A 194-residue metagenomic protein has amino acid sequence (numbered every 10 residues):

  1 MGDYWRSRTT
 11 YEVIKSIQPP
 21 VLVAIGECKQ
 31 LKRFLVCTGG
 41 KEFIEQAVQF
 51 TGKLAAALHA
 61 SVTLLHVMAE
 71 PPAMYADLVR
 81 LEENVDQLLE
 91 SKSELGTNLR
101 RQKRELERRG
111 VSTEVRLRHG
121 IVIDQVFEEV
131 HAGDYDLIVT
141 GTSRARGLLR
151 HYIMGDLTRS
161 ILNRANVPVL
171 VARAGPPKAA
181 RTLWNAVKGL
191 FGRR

Functional and structural regions predicted by a protein language model:
M1, R104-I138, S143-R146, G175-T182 (+2 more regions): Structural beta-alpha unit
M1-E12, L31, L137-N163, K178-A179: Glycine-rich, Arg-bearing micro-motifs that act as flexible, cationic patches
S7, S16-V23, Q30, G40-F50: Active-site glycine-rich loop that binds ribose-phosphate moieties when present
T9, I17-Q18, R109, A165-N166: Short, structured coil segments at secondary-structure junctions
T9, N98, I121-F127, D156-L157: Short acidic active-site motifs
K15, A56, H131-A132, N163: Solvent-exposed polar/charged
P20-G26, G141, V169-R173: Short beta-strand elements of ligand-binding domains
R33-V85, L89, K103-R116, R164 (+4 more regions): Small/aliphatic-rich secondary-structure junction motif
